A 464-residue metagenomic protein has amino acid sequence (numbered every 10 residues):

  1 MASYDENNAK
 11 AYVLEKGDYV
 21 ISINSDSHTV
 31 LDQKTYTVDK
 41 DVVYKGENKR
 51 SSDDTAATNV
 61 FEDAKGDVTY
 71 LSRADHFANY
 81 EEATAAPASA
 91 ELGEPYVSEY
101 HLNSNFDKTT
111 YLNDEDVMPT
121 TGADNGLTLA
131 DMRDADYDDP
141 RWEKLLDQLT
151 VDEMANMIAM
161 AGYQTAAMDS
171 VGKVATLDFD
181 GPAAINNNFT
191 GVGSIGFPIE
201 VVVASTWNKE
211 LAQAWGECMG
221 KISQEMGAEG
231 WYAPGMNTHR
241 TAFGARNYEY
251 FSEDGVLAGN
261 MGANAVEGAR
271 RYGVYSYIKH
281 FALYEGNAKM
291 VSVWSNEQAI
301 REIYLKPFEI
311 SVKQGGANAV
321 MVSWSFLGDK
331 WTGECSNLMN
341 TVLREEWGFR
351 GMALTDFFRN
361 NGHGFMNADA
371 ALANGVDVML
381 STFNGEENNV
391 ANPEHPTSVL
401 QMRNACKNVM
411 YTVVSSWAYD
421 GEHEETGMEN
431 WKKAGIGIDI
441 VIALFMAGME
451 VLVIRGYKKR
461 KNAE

Functional and structural regions predicted by a protein language model:
M1-E6, V13-S22, D26-H28, K49-E464: Glycoside hydrolase catalytic-domain context in secreted enzymes
T29-D53: Short beta-strand elements
